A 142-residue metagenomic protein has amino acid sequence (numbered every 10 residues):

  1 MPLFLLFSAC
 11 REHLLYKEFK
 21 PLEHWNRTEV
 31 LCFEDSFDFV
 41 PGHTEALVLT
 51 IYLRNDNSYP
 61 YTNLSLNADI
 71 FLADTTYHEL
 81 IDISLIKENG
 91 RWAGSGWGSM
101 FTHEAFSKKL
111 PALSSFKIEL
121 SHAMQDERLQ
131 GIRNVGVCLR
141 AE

Functional and structural regions predicted by a protein language model:
L6-A9: C-terminal motif of bacterial Sec signal peptides marking the signal peptidase cleavage site
R11-H13: Bacterial signal peptide processing site
H43-I51, K108-D126: Noncatalytic modules at the cell exterior or secretory-pathway interfaces, chiefly beta-strand-rich lectin/adhesion
I51-S58: Short amphipathic, basic-aromatic surface patches that mediate peripheral association with negatively charged
P60-N67, G131-R133: Short coil-to-beta strand junction motifs in C2/discoidin
L80-K109: An anionic, turn-rich surface loop/hairpin at beta-sheet edges that serves as a generic interaction/coordination patch
D126-V137: Edge beta-strands of jelly-roll/beta-sandwich modules across compartments, strongly enriched in secreted/luminal
